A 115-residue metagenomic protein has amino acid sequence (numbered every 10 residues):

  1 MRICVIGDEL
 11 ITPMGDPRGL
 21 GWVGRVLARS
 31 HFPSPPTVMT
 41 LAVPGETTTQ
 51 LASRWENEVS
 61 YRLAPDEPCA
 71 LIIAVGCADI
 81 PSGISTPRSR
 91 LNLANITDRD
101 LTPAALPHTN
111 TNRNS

Functional and structural regions predicted by a protein language model:
M1-P44, T49, E56-P65: Serine-esterase "nucleophile elbow" of acetyl-processing enzymes
A28-S34, S53-S115: Alpha-helical cap/lid subdomain in secreted, periplasmic, or secretory-pathway luminal O-acyl-processing enzymes
